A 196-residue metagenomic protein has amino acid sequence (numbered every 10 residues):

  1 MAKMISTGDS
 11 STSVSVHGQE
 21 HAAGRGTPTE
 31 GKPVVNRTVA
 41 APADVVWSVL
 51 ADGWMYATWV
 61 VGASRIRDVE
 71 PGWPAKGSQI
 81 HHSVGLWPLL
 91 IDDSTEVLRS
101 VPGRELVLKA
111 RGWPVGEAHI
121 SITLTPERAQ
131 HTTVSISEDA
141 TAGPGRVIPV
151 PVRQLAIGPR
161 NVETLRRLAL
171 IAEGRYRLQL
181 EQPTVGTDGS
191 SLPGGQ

Functional and structural regions predicted by a protein language model:
A2-A75, G189-Q196: Hydrophobic ligand-binding cavity/cleft-lining segments
E30-T38, D44, Q79, D92 (+3 more regions): Intrinsic-disorder/low-complexity, polar/charged segments enriched in Ser/Thr/Lys/Arg/Asp/Glu/Gln
R37, V84, D93-R99, A110-R111 (+1 more regions): Hydrophobic/aromatic beta-strand elements that line small-molecule binding cavities or substrate pockets in beta-rich
A43-D44, P71-P74, L98-G103, T123-T133: A short, structured loop/turn motif at beta-sheet edges
S78-G85, L106-W113: Short beta-strand segments that buttress and anchor functional surface loops
G85-I91, A142-R146: Short, cysteine-centered beta-strand-loop-beta hairpins and adjacent loop/turn segments enriched in charged/polar
K109-E163, L170, Q179-E181: Beta-strand/loop substructures that line and gate deep hydrophobic ligand-binding cavities in soluble
G174-E181, G189-L192: Charged phosphate-binding loop/patch that engages nucleotide di/tri-phosphates or the phosphate backbone of nucleic
